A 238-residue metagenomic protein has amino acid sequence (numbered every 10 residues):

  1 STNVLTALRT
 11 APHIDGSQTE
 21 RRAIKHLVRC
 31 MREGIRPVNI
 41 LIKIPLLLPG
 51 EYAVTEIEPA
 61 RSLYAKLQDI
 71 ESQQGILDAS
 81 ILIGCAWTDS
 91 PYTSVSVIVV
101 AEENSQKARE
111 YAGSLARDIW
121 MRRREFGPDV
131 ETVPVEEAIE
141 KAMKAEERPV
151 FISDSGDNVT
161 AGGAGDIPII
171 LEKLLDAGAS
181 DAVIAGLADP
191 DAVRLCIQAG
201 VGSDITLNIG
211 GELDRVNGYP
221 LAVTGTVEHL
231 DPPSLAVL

Functional and structural regions predicted by a protein language model:
S1-R36, P149, D154-L171, L175 (+1 more regions): Active-site histidine-anchored catalytic micro-motif
N3-A7, I42-L46, P91-S96, R148-D154: Short acidic (Asp/Glu) and glycine-rich catalytic loops that position anionic groups and cofactors
D15, T19-L27, P59, L63 (+8 more regions): General structural feature for long, well-ordered alpha-helical segments within catalytic domains of soluble enzymes
I35-I42, L48-E137, K144: Accessory alpha-helical/coil subdomains and C-terminal extensions that flank or cap enzyme catalytic cores
Y52-P59, K141-M143, V159-P168, C196-V201: Short glycine/threonine-rich loop-to-helix capping motif typified by GTGT followed within a few residues by an Asp-Pro
F126-V133, D181-D191, N208-E212: A generic structural motif
D129-D154, V159-A161: C-terminal active-site/capping subdomain that shapes the small-molecule cofactor and substrate pocket of enzyme
A188-L238: Acidic, Ser/Thr-rich peripheral helices and adjacent loops at domain boundaries
